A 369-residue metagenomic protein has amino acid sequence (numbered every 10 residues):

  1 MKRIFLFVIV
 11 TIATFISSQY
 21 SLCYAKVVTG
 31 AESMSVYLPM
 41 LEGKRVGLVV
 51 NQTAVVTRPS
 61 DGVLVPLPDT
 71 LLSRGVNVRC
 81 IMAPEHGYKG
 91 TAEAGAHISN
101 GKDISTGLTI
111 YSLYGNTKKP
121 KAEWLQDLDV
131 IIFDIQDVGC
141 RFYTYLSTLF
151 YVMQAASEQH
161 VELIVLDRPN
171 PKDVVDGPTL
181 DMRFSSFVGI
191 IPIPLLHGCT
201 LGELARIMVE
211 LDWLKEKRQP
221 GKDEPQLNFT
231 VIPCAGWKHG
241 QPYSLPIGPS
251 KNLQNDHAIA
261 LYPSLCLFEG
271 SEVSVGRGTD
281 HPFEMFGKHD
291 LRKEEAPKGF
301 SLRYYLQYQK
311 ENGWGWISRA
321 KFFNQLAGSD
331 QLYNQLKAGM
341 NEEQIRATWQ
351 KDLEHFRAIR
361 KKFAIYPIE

Functional and structural regions predicted by a protein language model:
M1-K26: Bacterial Sec-dependent N-terminal signal peptides
N77-E85, L166: Short internal beta-strands
K89-A94, I164-S185: Glycine-rich, charge-decorated loop segments at or immediately adjacent to ligand/cofactor-binding or catalytic sites
I98-L128: Glycine-rich oxoanion-binding loops at beta->alpha junctions
D137-L149: Glycine/threonine-rich flexible loop motifs
S185-S264: Conserved anion/nucleotide-ligand pocket segment
H257-Q307: Internal helical hairpin/lid segments
G287-Q350: Conserved functional hotspot residues or short segments at active or partner-binding sites across diverse domains
